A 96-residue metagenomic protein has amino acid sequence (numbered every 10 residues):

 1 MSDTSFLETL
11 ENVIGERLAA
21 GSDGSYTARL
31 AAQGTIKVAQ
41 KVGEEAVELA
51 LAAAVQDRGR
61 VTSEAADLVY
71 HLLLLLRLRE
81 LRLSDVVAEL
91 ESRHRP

Functional and structural regions predicted by a protein language model:
M1-A65, V69-P96: Flexible "arm" and connector segments at domain edges
